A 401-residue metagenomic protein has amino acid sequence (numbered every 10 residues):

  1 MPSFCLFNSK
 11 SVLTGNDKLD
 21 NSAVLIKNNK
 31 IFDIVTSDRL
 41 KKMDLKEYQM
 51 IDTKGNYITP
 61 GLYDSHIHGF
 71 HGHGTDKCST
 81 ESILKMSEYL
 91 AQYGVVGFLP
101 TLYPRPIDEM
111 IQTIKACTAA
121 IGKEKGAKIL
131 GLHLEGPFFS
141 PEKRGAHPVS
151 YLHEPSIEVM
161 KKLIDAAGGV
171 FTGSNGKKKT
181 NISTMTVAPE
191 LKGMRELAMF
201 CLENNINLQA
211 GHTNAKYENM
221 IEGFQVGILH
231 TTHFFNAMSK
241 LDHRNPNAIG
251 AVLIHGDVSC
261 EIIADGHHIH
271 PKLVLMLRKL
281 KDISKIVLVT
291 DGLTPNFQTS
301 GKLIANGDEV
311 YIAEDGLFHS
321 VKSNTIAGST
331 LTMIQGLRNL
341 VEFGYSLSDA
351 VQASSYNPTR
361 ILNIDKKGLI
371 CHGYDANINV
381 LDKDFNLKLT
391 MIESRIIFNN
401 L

Functional and structural regions predicted by a protein language model:
M1-M43, M391: N-terminal metal-binding scaffold of metallo-dependent hydrolase/deaminase domains
L40-T59: Active-site metal-binding motif and surrounding structural segment of the metallo-beta-lactamase
N56-Q112: Metal-associated gating/positioning segment near the N- to mid-region
S79-S82, T113-A116, H243-I249: Charged helix-capping and loop-helix junction motifs
S87-T180: Divalent-metal coordination cores built from histidine and acidic residues
L134, C201, T231, L340 (+1 more regions): Conserved, mostly hydrophobic/aromatic
I164-T299: Active-site core of metal-dependent hydrolases
A248-C260, K279-T290, N296-Y374, I378-L381: His/Asp/Glu-enriched, well-ordered alpha-helical/loop segment that forms or immediately abuts the divalent-metal
